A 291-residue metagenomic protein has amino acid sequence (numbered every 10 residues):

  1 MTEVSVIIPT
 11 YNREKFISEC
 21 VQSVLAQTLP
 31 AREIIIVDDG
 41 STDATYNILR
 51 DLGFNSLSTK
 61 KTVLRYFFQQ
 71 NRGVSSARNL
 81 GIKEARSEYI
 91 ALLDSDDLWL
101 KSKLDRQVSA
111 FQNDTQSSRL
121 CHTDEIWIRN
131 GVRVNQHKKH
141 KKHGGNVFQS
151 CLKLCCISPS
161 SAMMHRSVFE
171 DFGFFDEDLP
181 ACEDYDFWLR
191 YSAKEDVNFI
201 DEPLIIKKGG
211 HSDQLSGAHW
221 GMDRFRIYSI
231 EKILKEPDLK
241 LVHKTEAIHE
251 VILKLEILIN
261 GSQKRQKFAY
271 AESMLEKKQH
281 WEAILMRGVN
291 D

Functional and structural regions predicted by a protein language model:
V4-F16, C20-V21, Q27, V37: A conserved hydrophobic helix/loop-capping motif in glycosyltransferases and polysaccharide synthases
S23, D38-N47, D94: A conserved acidic beta->alpha catalytic loop
R32-G40, R65-F68, S95: Short beta-strand/loop segment that forms part of the nucleotide-sugar
Q69-A85: Glycine-rich, basic loop-to-helix element that forms the pyrophosphate-binding segment of sugar-nucleotide handling
K83, K141-S229: Conserved nucleotide-sugar donor-binding catalytic segment
I90: Short aromatic/hydrophobic "clamp" motif used to bind/position activated sugar donors
S102-N135: Conserved donor NDP-sugar-binding/catalytic core segment of glycosyltransferases
G209-D291: C-terminal subregions of glycosyltransferases and related glycan-biosynthesis enzymes
